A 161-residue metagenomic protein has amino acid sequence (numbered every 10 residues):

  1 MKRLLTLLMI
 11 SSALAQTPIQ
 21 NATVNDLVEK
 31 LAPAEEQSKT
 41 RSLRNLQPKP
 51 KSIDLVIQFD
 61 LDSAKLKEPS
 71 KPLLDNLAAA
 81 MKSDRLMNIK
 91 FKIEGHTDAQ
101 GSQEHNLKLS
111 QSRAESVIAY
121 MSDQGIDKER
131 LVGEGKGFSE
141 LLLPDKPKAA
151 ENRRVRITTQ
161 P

Functional and structural regions predicted by a protein language model:
M1-K49: N-terminal targeting leaders that direct proteins to extracytoplasmic destinations
T23-D26, P69-N76, E104, K108 (+1 more regions): Extracytoplasmic/secreted proteins, especially bacterial periplasmic and envelope-associated proteins
K49-K51, L86, K148-E151: Extracellular/periplasmic catalytic domains that process cell-envelope and extracellular macromolecules
S52, F59-E94, S122-D123, I157-P161: Periplasmic peptidoglycan-binding/anchoring modules of Gram-negative envelope and division proteins
I57-K65, Q100-H105: Short coil/turn segments at secondary-structure junctions
H96-P161: Periplasmic OmpA-like peptidoglycan-binding domain that tethers envelope proteins to the cell wall
